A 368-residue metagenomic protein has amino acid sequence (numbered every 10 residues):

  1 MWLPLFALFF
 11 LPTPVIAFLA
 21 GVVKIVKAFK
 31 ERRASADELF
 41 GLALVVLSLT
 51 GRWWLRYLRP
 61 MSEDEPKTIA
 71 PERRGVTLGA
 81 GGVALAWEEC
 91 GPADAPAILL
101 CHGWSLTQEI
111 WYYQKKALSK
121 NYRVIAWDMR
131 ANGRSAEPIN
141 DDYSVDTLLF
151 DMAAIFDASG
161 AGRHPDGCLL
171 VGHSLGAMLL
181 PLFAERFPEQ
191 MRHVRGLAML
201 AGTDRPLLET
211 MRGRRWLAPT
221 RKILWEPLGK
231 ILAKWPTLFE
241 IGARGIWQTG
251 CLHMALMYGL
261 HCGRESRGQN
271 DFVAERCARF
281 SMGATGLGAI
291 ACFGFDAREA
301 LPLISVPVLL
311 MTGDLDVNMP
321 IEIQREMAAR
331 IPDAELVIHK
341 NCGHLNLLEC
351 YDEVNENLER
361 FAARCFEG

Functional and structural regions predicted by a protein language model:
M1-I98, Y112, K120-R123, D157-G162 (+2 more regions): Alpha/beta-hydrolase fold catalytic core
F9, A126, A131-M191, D204 (+1 more regions): Active-site loop/oxyanion-hole signature of alpha/beta-hydrolase fold enzymes
E88-E137, D141: Conserved HGGG/HGGXW glycine-rich cap/lid loop of the alpha/beta-hydrolase fold
R192-F239: Flexible "cap/lid" loop of the alpha/beta hydrolase fold
A233-L303: Conserved alpha/beta-hydrolase catalytic His-Asp/Glu region
I304, L310-T312, D316: Short beta-strand/loop motif that positions the catalytic acidic residue of the alpha/beta-hydrolase fold
V317-I323: Conserved alpha/beta-hydrolase "acid-adjacent" motif
N318, L336-N355: Catalytic histidine-centered segment of alpha/beta-hydrolase-like enzymes
